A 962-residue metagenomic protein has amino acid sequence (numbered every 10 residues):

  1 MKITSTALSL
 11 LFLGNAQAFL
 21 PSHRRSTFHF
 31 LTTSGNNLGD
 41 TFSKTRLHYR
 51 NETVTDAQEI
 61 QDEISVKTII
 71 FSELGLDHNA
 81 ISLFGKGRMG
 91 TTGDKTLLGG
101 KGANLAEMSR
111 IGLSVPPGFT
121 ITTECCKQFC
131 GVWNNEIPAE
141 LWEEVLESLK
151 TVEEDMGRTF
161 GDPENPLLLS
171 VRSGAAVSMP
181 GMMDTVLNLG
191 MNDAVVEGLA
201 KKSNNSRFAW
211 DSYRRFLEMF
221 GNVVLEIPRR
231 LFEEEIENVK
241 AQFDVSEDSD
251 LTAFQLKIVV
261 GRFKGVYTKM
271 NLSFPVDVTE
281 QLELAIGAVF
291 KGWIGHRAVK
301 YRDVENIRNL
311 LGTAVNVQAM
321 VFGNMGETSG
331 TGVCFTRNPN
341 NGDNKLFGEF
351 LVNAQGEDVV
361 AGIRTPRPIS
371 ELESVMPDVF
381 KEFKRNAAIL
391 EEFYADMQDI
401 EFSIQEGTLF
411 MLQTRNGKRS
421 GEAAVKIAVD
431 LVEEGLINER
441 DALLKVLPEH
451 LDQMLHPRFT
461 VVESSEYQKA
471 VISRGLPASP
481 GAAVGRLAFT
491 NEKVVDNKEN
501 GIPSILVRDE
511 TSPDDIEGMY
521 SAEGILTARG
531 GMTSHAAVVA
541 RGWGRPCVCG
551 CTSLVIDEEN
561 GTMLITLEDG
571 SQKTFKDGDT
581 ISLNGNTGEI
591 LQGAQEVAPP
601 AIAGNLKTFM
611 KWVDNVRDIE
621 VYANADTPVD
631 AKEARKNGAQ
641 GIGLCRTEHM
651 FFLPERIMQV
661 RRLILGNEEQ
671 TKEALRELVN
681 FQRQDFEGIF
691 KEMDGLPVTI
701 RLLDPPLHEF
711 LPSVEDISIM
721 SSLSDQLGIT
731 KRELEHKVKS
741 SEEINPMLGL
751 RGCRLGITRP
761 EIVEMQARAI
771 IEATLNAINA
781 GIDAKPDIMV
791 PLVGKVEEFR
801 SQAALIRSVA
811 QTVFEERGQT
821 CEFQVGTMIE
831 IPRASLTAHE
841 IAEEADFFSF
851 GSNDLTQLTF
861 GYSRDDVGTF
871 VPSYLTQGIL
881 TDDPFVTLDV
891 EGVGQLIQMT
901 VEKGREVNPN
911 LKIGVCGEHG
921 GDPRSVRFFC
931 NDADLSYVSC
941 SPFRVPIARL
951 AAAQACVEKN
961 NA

Functional and structural regions predicted by a protein language model:
K2-H29: N-terminal chloroplast transit peptides
F30-S72: N-terminal plastid-targeting presequences
E59-Y467, D496, I502-I505, S512-D514 (+10 more regions): Nucleotide/phosphate-binding sheet-loop regions of phosphoryl- and nucleotidyl-transfer enzymes
T120, E124-C126, T511, G530-G531 (+11 more regions): Short, ordered loop/turn segments at secondary-structure junctions
L436-A522, E589-I590, A594-Q595, L606 (+2 more regions): Protease-associated
T552, I556, T566-E568, K573: Conserved nucleotide-binding/hydrolysis modules and their immediate coupling elements across P-loop/ASCE NTPase motors
I602-L606, W612-A962: Conserved alpha/beta-domain cores
